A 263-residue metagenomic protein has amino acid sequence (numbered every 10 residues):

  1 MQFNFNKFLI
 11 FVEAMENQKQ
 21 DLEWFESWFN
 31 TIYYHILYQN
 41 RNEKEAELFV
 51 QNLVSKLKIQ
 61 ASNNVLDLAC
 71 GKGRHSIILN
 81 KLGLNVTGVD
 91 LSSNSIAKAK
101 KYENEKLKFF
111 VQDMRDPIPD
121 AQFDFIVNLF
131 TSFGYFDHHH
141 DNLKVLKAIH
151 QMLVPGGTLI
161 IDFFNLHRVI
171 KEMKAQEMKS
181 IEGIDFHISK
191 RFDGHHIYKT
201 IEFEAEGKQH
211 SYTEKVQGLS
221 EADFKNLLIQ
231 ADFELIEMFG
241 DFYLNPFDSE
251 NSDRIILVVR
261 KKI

Functional and structural regions predicted by a protein language model:
V12-Q60: Conserved class I S-adenosyl-L-methionine
S62-A69: Conserved class I S-adenosyl-L-methionine
G73-D116: Class I SAM-dependent methyltransferase SAM/SAH-binding core
R115-I126: A short acidic, Gly/Pro-enriched loop at the edge of an enzyme's catalytic core that lines a small-molecule cofactor
D124-H140: A short SAM/SAH-binding and catalytic strip from SAM-dependent methyltransferases
L143-P155: A short glycine-rich, Lys/Arg-flanked "PGG" loop and its adjoining helix->strand segment in the class I
I160-L227: SAM-dependent methyltransferase
D223-I263: C-terminal lobe and adjacent flexible extensions of AdoMet/dcAdoMet transferase-like proteins
